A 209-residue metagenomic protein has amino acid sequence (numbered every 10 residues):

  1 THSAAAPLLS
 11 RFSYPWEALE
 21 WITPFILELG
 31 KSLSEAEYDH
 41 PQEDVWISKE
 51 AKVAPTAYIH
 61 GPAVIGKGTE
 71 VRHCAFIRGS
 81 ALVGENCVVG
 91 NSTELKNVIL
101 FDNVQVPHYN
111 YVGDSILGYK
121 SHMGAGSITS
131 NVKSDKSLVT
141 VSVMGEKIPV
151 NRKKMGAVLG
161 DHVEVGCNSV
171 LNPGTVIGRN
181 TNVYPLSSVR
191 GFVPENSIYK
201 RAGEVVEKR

Functional and structural regions predicted by a protein language model:
T1-D44, K49, N180, L186 (+2 more regions): Terminal amphipathic alpha-helical/low-complexity segments used for targeting or macromolecular assembly
Y14, A51, T69, V98 (+1 more regions): Conserved hydrophobic/aromatic pocket- or pore-lining residues that grip, position, or stack substrates in active sites
L33-A36, E50, V106, E146-I148: Short gly/ser/thr-rich secondary-structure transition/capping motifs
I47-S92: Glycine-rich active-site/cofactor-binding loop and its immediate structural neighborhood
I59, I65, I77, L95 (+3 more regions): Surface-exposed, flexible loop/turn segments at secondary-structure boundaries
L100-D102, P107-R209: Glycine-rich hexapeptide-repeat left-handed beta-helix
